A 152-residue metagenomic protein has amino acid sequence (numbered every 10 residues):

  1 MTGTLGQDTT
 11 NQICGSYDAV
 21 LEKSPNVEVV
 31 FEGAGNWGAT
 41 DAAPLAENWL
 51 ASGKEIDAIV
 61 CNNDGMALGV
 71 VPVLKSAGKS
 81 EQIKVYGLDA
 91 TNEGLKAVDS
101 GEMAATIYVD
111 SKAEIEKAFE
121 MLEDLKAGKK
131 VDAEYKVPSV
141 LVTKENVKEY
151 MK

Functional and structural regions predicted by a protein language model:
M1-K152: A residue-level marker of the well-folded mature domains of exported/periplasmic proteins
